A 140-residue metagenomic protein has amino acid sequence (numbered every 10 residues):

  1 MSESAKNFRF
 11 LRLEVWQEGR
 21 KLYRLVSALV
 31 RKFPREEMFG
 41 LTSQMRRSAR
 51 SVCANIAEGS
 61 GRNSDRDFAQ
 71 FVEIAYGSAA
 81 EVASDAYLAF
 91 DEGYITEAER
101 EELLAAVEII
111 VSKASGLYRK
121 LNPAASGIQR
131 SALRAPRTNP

Functional and structural regions predicted by a protein language model:
M1-P140: Amphipathic alpha-helical assembly/interaction segments
